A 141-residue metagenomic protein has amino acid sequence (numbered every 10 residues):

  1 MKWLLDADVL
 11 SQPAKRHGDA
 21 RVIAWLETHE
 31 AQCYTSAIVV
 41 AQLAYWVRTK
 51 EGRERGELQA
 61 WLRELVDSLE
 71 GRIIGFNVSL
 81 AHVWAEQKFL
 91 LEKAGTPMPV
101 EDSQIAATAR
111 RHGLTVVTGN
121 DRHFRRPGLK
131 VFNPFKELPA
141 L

Functional and structural regions predicted by a protein language model:
M1, A106, R110-L141: Acidic, PIN/NYN-like endoribonuclease modules and their adjacent C-terminal/linker elements
M1-T35, V47-E64, R122, L138-L141: Short, well-structured N-terminal submotif of metal-dependent ribonuclease cores
D6-A7, V22, L43, W84 (+2 more regions): Generic structural signal for small/hydrophobic residues in well-ordered secondary structure, especially within
V9-L10, V39, L80, Q104-I105 (+1 more regions): Alpha-helix capping/helix-boundary segments
Q12-P13, L43-W46, W84-Q87, P127 (+1 more regions): Residues that scaffold the ATP/ADP-binding catalytic core of kinase and kinase-like folds
H29, L69, P127-G128: Short, structured coil segments at secondary-structure junctions
Y45-R48, G71-G119: Active-site neighborhoods of divalent-metal-dependent phosphate/nucleic-acid chemistry enzymes
